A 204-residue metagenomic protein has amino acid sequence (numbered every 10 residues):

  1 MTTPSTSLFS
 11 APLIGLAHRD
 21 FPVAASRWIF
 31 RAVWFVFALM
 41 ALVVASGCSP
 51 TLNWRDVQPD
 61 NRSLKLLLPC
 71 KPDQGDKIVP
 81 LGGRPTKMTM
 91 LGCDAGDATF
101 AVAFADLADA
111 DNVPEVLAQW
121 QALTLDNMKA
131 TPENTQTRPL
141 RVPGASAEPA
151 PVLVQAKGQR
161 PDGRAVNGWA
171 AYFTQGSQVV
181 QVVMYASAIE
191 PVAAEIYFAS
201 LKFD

Functional and structural regions predicted by a protein language model:
T3-F37: Bacterial N-terminal signal peptides that target proteins for export
T6-S7, P72-Q74, A118-P132, G176-D204: Surface-exposed amphipathic alpha-helical segments
V44-G47: C-terminal motif of bacterial Sec signal peptides marking the signal peptidase cleavage site
S49-T51: Bacterial signal peptide processing site
P59-L68: Predominantly extracellular/luminal regions of secreted and cell-surface proteins, especially disulfide-bonded
L67, D73-V113: Secretory pathway targeting signatures of secreted, lumenal, and periplasmic proteins
K71-M90, T124-F173: Signature of long, low-cysteine stretches enriched in small and polar/charged residues
A101-R138: Mid-chain, structured segments of secreted extracytoplasmic proteins
